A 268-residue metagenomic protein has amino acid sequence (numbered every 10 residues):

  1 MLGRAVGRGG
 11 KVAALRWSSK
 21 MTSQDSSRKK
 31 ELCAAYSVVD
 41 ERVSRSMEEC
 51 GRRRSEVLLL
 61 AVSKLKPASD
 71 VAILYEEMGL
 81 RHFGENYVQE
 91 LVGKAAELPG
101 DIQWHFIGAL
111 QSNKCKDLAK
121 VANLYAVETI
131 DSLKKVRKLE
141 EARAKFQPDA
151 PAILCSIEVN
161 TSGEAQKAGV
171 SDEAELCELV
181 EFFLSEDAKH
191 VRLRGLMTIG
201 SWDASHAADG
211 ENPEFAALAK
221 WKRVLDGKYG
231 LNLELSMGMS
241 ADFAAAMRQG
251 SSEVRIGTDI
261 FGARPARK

Functional and structural regions predicted by a protein language model:
M1-M21: N-terminal mitochondrial targeting presequence
W17-A241, Q249, F261-A263: Conserved alpha/beta-domain cores
S251-K268: Gly/Pro- and small hydrophobic-enriched strand-loop and loop-to-helix capping segments that sit at the rims
